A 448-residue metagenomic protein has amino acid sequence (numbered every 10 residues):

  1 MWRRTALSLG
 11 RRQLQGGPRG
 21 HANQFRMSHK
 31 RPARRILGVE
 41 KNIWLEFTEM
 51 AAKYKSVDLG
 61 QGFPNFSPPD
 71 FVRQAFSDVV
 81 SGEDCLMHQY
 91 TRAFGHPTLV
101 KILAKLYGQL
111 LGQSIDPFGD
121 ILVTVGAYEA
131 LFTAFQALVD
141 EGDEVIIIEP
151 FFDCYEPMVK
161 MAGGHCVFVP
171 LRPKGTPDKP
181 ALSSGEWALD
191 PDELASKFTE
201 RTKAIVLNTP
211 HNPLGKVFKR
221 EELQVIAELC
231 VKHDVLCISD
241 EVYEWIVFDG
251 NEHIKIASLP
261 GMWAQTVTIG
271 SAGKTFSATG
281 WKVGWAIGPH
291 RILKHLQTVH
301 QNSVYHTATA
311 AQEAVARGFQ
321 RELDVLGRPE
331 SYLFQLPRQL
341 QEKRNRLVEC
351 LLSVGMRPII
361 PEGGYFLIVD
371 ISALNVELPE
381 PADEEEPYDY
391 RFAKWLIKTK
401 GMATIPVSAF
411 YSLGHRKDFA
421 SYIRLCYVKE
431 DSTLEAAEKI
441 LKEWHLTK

Functional and structural regions predicted by a protein language model:
M1-M27: N-terminal mitochondrial targeting presequence
R3, I146, A195-S196, P379-E386 (+1 more regions): PLP-dependent enzyme catalytic core of the Aspartate aminotransferase-like
G10, G38, S258-Q341, N345-R357 (+2 more regions): Conserved core segment of the aminotransferase class I/II
R34-G126, T133, G318-R321, V325 (+2 more regions): N-terminal small-domain helix-loop-helix segment of the aminotransferase-like
Y54, A162, K232-H233, V354 (+2 more regions): Helix C-cap/helix->beta junction micro-motif
S67, R338-Q341, V354-K400, F419: Conserved PLP-binding catalytic core of the aspartate aminotransferase-like
D84-E228, W245-L259, W263, L446: Conserved core of the PLP fold type I
